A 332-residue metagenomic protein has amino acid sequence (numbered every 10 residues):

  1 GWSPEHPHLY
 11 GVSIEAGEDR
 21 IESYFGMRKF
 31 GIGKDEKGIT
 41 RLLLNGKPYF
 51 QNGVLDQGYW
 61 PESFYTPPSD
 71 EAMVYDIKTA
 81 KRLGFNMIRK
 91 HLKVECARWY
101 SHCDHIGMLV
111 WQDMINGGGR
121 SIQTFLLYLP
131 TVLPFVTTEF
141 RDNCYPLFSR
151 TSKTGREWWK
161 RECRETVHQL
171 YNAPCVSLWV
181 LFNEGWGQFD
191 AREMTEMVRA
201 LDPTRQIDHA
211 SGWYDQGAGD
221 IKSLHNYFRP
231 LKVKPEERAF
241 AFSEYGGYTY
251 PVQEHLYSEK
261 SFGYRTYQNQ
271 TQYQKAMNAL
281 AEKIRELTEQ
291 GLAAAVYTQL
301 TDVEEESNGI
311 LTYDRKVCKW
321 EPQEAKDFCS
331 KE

Functional and structural regions predicted by a protein language model:
G1-V110, E162, S177-L178, M194-A200 (+3 more regions): Secreted/periplasmic carbohydrate-active enzymes, especially glycoside hydrolases
G33, G58-P61, E95-R98, G118-R120 (+5 more regions): Flexible loop/turn segments at secondary-structure boundaries
K47, W111-L129, R238-E254: Short, solvent-exposed beta-strand-terminating loops
N52-Q57, F64, D113-K160, R164 (+1 more regions): Aromatic- and acidic-residue-enriched carbohydrate-binding clefts of CAZyme catalytic domains
S63-T66, H102, S121-T124, A191 (+3 more regions): Short, solvent-exposed loop/turn and secondary-structure capping segments
P68, T154-W158, Q268, Q272: Alpha-helix N-cap and loop-to-helix initiation/capping positions
H105-G107, L133-V136, R141-I221, A279: Active-site neighborhood of glycoside hydrolase catalytic domains
F182-Q290: Extracellular glycoside hydrolase catalytic/binding regions
